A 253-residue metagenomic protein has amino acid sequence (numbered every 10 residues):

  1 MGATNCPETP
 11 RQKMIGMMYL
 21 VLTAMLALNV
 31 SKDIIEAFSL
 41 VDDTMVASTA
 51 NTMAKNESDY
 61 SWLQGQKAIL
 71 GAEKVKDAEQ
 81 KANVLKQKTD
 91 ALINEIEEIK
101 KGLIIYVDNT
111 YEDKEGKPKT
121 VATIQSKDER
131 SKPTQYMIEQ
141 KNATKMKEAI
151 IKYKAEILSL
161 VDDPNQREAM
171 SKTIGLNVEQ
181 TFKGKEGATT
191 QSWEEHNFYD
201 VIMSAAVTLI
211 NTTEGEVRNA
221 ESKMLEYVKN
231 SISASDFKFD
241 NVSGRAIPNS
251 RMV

Functional and structural regions predicted by a protein language model:
G2-A3, S39, V46, Q64 (+4 more regions): Structured alpha-helical bundle/scaffold domains in large eukaryotic membrane-trafficking regulators
A3-K13: Juxtamembrane loop-transmembrane helix junctions in multi-pass integral membrane proteins, especially the extracellular
R11-M14, V21-A47: Transmembrane signal-anchor/signal-peptide helices with a preference for the extracytoplasmic
Y19, T44, L70, D77 (+4 more regions): Residue preference for a single heptad-register face of alpha-helical coiled-coils
D42-S61: Short extracytoplasmic/periplasmic juxtamembrane "stem" segments immediately C-terminal to an N-terminal membrane anchor
T44, K81, K88, E95 (+2 more regions): Long, heptad-repeat alpha-helical coiled-coil segments that mediate oligomerization and form fibrous "stalk/rod"
N56, Y60-S171: Post-signal peptide N-terminal segment of secreted/secretory-pathway proteins
A149-V253: Extended, domain-scale alpha-helical bundle/helix-rich regions
